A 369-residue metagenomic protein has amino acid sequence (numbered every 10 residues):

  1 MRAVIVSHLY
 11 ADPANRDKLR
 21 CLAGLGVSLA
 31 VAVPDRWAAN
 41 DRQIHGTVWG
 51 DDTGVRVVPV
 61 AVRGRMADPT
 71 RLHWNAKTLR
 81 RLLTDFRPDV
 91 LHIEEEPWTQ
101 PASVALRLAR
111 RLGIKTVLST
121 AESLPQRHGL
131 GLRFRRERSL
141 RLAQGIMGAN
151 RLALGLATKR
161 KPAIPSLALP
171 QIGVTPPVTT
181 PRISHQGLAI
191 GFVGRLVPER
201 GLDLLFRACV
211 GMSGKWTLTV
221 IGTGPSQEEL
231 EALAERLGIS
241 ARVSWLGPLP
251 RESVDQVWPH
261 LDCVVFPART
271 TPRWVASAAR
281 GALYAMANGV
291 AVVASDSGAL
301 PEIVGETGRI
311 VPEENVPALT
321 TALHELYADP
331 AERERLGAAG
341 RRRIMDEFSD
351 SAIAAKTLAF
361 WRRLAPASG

Functional and structural regions predicted by a protein language model:
H8-A11, E96-Q100, L112-G131, L142-G145 (+1 more regions): A short, histidine- and acid-enriched strand-loop-helix "catalytic/donor-clamping" loop that lines the nucleotide-sugar
P13-D17, L188, F192-G211, P225-E231 (+1 more regions): A conserved mid-protein helix/loop that constitutes part of the nucleotide-sugar donor-binding site
V33, R136-T179, H185, L246: Donor nucleotide-sugar binding/catalytic pocket of nucleotide-sugar-dependent glycosyltransferases
E229-E252: Nucleotide-activated donor-binding/catalytic signature segment of Leloir-type glycosyltransferases, i.e., the conserved
R242, A318, E325, E332-E347 (+2 more regions): A short, well-ordered alpha-helix in the C-terminal region of glycosyltransferases
F266-L283, P301-E302: Nucleotide-sugar-dependent
A285-A287, A291-A294: Short hydrophobic beta-strand element within catalytic cores of glycosyltransferases and related nucleotide-activated
I303-V316, E325-A331: Conserved acidic donor-binding segment of nucleotide-sugar-dependent glycosyltransferases
